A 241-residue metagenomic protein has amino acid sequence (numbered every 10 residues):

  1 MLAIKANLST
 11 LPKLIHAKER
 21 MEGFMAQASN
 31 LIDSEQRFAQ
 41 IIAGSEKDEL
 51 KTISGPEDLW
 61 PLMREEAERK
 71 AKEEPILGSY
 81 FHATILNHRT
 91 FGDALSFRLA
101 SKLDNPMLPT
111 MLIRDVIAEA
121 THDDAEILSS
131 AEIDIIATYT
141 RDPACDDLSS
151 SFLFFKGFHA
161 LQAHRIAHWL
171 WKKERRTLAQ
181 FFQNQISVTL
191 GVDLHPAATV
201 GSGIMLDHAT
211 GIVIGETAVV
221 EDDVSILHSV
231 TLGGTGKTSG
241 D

Functional and structural regions predicted by a protein language model:
L2-Q185: Terminal amphipathic alpha-helical/low-complexity segments used for targeting or macromolecular assembly
H168-D241: Flexible, glycine/small-residue-enriched loop-and-beta-strand segment within the central core of proteins
